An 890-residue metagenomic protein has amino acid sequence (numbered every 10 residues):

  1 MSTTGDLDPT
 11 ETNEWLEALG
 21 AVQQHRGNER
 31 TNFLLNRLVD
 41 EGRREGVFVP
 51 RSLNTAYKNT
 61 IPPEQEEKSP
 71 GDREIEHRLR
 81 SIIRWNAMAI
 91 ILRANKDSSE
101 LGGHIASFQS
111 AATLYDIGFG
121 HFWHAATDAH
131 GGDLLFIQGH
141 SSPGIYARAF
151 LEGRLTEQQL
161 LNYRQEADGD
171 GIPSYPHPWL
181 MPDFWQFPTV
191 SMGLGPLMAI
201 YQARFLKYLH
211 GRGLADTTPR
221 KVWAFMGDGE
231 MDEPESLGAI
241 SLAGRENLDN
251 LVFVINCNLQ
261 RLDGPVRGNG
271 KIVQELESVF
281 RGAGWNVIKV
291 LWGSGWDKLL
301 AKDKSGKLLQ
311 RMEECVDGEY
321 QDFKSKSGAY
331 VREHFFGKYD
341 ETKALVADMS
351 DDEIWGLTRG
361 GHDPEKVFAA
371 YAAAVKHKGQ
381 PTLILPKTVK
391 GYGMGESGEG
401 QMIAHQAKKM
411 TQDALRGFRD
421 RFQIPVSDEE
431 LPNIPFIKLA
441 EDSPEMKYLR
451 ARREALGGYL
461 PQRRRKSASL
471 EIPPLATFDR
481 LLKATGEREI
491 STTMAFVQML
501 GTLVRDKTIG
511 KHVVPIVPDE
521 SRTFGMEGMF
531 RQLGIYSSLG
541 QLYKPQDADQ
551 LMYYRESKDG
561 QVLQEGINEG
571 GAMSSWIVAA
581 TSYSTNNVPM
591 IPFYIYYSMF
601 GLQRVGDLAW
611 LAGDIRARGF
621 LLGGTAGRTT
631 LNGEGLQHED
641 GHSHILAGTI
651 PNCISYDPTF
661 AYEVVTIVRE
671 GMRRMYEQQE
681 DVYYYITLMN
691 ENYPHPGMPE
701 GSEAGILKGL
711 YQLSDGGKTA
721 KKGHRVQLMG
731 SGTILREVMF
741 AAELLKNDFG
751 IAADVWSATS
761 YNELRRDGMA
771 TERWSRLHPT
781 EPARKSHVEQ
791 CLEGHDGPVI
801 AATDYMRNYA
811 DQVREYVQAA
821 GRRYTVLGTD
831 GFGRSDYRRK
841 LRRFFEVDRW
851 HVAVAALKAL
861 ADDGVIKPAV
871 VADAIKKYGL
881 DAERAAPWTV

Functional and structural regions predicted by a protein language model:
S2-E152, F418, E489-D506, G510 (+1 more regions): N-terminal amphipathic, basic-rich helices that act as targeting or association modules
A18-A21, K68-E76, A94-G103, T127-D133 (+13 more regions): Glycine- and acidic
E66-A87, F108, W123-A126, D133-L134 (+8 more regions): Non-catalytic terminal/interface segments that mediate subunit docking, oligomerization, and allosteric communication
G71-I83, A87-D97, H104-E246, G270 (+6 more regions): Cofactor-binding active-site loop characterized by glycine-rich and histidine/acidic residues
R154-E166, G244-N256, R281-W285, W610-G627: A glycine-rich helix N-cap at a beta->alpha junction
D168-P188, L194, Y208-P219, L237-I437 (+6 more regions): Thiamine diphosphate
V222, G227-E230, C257, T388 (+3 more regions): Active-site metal-binding loops of divalent metal-dependent hydrolases
A224-F225, F253, I516, L622 (+2 more regions): Residue-level marker for buried hydrophobic side chains located in beta-strands that build the well-ordered beta-sheet
